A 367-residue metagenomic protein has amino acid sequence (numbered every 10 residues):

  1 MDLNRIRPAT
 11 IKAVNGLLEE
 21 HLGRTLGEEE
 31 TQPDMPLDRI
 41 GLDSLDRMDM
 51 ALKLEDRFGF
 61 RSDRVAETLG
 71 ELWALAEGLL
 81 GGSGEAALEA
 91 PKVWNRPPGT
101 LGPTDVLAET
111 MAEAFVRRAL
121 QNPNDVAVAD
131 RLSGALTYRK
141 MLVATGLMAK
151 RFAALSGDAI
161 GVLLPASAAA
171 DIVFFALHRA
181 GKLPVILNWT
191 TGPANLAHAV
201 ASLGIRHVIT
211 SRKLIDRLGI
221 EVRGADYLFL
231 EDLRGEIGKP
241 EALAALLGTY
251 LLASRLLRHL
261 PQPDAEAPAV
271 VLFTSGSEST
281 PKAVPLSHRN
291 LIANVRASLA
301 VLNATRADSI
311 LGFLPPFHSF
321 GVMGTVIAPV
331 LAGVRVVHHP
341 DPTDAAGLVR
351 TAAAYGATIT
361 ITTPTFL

Functional and structural regions predicted by a protein language model:
M1-G99, E109-T110, K150, R206: Phosphopantetheine-dependent thiolation modules in NRPS/PKS and related acyl-activating systems
A114-T137, P268-L272, E278: AMP-dependent adenylate-forming
P123-N124, L228, R234-G235, K239-F273 (+2 more regions): Conserved pre-ATP/AMP-binding loop-to-beta segment of ANL
V126-A154, G161-F175, G192-A197, G248 (+1 more regions): Conserved AMP-binding/adenylate-forming core of the ANL superfamily
A135-R139, P261-Q262, A269-R296: Conserved AMP-binding A3 loop
G161-L163, A170, F174, H178-I209 (+2 more regions): Short beta-strand->loop structural element characteristic of the AMP-binding/adenylate-forming
P165, T210-L218, D341-T343, A357-L367: Adenylate-forming
I292-S309, F317-I359: Conserved AMP-binding/adenylation subdomain of ANL enzymes
